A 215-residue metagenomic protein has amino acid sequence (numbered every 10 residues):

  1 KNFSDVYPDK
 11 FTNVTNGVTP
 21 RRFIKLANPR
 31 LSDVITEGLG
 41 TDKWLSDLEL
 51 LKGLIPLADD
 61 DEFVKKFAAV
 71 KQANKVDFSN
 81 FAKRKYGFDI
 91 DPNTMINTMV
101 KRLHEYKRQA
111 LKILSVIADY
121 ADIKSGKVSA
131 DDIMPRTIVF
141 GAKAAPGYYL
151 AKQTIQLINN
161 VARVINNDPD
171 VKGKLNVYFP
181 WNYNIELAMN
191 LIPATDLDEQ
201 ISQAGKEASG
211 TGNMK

Functional and structural regions predicted by a protein language model:
K1-K215: Catalytic cores of carbohydrate-active enzymes across secretory and cytosolic contexts
